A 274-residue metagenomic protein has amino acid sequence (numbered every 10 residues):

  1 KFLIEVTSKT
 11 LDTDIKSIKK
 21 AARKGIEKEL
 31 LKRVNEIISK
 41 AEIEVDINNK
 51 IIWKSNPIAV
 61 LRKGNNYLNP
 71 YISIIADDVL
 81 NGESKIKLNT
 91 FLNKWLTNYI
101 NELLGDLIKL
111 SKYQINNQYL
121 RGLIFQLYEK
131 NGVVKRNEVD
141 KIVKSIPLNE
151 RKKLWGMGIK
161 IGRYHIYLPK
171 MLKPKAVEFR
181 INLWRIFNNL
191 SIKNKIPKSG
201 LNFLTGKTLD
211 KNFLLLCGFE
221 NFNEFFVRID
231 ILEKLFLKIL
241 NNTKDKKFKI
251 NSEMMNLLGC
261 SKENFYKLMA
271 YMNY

Functional and structural regions predicted by a protein language model:
K1-Y274: Extended, charged helical/alpha-beta scaffold domains that provide interaction surfaces
